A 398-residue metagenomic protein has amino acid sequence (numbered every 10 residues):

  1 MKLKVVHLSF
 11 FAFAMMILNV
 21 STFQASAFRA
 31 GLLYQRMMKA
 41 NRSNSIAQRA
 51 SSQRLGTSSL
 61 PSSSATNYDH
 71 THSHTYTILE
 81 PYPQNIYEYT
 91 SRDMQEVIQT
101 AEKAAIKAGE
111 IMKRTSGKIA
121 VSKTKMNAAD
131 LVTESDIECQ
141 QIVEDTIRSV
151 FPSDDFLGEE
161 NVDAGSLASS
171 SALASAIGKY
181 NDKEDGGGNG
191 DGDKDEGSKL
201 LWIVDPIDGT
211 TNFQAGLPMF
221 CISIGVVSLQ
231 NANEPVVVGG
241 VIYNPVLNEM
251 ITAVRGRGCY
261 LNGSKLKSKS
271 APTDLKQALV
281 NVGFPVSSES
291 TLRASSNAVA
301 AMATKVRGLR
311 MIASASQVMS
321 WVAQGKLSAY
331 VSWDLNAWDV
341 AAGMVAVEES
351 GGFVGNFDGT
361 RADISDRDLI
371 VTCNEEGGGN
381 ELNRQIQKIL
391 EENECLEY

Functional and structural regions predicted by a protein language model:
K2-S43, A47: N-terminal chloroplast transit peptides
F28-P83: N-terminal, immediately post-signal peptide pro-regions of secreted/luminal proteins
Y76-I207, Y398: N-terminal subdomain of lithium-sensitive/metallo-dependent phosphomonoesterases centered on the IMPase/IPPase/PAP
A108, M112, D136, I147 (+6 more regions): Residue-level signal for inorganic ion chemistry
T124, D193-E196, A215, A232-N233 (+4 more regions): Solvent-exposed alpha-helices and their adjacent loops that cap or buttress functional pockets in soluble metabolic
A172-D182, D195-Y260: DPxDG-like acidic metal-binding loop motif
V227-A232, V246, R255-G258, S264 (+3 more regions): Short loop segments at secondary-structure junctions
S268-Y398: An extended, acidic
